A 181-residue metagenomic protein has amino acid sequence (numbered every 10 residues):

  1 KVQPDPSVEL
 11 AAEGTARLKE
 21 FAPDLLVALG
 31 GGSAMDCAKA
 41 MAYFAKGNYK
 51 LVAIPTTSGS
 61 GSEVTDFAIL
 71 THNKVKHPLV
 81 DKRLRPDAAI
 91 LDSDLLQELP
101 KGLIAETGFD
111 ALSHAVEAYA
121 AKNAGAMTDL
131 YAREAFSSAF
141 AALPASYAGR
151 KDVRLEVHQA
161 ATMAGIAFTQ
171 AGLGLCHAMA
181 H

Functional and structural regions predicted by a protein language model:
K1, V27, C37, A53-I54 (+3 more regions): General beta-strand structural signal in soluble alpha/beta enzymes
K1-K50, A142-V153: N-terminal small/polar loop signature for handling phosphorylated ligands or for N-terminal nucleophile
A42-I69: Proline/glycine-rich low-complexity loops and linkers
G59, T162-H181: Glycine-rich phosphate/pyrophosphate-binding beta-alpha loops
F67-A171: Carboxylate- and glycine-rich phosphate/diphosphate-binding segment that chelates Mg2+/Mn2+
